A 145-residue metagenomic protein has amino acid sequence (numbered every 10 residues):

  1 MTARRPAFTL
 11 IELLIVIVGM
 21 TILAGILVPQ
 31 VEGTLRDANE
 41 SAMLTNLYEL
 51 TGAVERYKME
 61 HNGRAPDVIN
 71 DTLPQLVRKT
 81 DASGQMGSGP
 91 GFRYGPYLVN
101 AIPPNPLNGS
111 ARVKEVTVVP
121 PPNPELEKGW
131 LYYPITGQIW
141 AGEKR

Functional and structural regions predicted by a protein language model:
T2-V31: N-terminal single-pass transmembrane signal-anchor helix
R5, R93, I135: Short, ordered coil/turn segments that flank beta-strands lining enzyme active or ligand-binding pockets
Q30-E49: Aliphatic-rich helix starts adjacent to a transmembrane/signal segment
V54-Y97: Short, glycine/small-hydrophobic-rich surface segments
P103-P106, S110-R145: Short, surface-exposed interaction loops/tails
